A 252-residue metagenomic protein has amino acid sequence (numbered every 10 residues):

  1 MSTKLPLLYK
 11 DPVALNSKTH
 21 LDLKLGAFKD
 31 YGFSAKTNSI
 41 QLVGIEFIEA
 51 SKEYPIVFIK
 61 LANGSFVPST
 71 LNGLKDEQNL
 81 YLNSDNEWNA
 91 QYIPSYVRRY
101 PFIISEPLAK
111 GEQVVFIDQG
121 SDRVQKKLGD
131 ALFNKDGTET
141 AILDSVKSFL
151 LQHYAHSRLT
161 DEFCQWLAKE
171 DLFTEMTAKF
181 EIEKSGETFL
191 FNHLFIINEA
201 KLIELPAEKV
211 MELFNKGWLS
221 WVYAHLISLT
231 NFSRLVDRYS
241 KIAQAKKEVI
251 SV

Functional and structural regions predicted by a protein language model:
M1-L71: Short, extreme N-terminal leader segments that mark the start of a protein/domain
G32-A35, K75-N86, H156-E162: Short, basic/low-complexity N-terminal boundary segments at the transition from targeting/disordered tails
F47-A50, S95-Y96, L172: A short catalytic or substrate-binding loop motif that flags glycine-/basic-rich loops and adjacent residues that bind
S51, Y92-S95, R158, I197: Short, well-structured alpha-helical interface segments that form or flank functional binding sites
K52-I56, R98-F102, E175-T177: Short small/polar-residue motifs
A62-N63, V97, I196: Short, glycine-/Ser/Thr-/acidic-enriched flexible segments
V67-L132: Aromatic- and glycine-enriched beta-alpha-beta binding-site module
I103-V252: A contiguous, surface-oriented mixed alpha/beta subdomain in the mid-to-C-terminal portion of proteins that forms
